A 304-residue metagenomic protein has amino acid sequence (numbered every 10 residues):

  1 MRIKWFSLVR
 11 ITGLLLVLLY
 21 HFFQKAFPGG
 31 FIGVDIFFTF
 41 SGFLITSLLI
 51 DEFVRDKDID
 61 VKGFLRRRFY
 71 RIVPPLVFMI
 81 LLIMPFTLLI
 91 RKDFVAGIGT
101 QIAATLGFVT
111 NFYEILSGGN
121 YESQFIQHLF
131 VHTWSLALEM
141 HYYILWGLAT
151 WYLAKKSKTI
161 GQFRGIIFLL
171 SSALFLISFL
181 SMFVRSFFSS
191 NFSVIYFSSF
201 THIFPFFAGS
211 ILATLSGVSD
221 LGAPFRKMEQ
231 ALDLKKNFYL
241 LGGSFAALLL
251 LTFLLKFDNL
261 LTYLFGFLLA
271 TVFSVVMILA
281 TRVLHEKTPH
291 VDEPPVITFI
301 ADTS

Functional and structural regions predicted by a protein language model:
R2-F6, T12-S304: Hydrophobic membrane-embedded alpha-helices and membrane-water interface caps/short interhelical or interfacial loops
